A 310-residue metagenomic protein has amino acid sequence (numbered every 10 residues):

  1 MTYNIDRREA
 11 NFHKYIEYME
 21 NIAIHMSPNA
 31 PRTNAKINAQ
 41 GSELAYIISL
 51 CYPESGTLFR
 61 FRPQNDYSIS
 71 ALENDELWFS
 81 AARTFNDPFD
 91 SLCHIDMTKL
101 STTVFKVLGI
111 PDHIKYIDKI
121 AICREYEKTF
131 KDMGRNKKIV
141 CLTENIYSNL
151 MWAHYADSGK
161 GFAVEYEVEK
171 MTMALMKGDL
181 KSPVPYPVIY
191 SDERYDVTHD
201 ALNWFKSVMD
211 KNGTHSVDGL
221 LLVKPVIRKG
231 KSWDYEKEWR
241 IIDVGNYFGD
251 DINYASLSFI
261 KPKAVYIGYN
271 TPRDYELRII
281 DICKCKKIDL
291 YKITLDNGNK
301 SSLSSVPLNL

Functional and structural regions predicted by a protein language model:
T2-L310: Partner-binding and oligomerization surfaces adjacent to conserved cores of proteins that assemble macromolecular
